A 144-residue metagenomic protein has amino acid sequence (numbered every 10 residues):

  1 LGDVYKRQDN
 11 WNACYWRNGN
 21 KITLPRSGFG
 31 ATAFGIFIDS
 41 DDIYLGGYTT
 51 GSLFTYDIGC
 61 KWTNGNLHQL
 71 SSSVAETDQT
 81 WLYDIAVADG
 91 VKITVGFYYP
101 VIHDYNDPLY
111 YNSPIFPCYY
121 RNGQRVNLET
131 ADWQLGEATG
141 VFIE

Functional and structural regions predicted by a protein language model:
L1-Y5: Short, small-residue-biased leader/transition segments that mark boundaries at the very start of proteins
K6-N10, T49-F54, Y99-Y105: Short glycine/acidic-enriched loop and turn motifs that connect beta-strands
W11-Y15, D57-K61, I115-Y119: A short loop-to-beta-strand structural motif that recurs across blades of beta-propeller domains
W16-N20, W62-N66, Y120-Q124: Short loop/turn segments that connect beta-strands within beta-propeller blades
K21-G30, L67-T80, R125-G136: Short loop/turn motifs that cap or connect beta-strands within the blades of beta-propeller-type repeat domains
G30-I38, D78-V87, L135-E144: Repeated scaffold domains used in trafficking and secretory/extracellular systems, primarily beta-propellers
D41, G90-V91: Short coil/turn segments that connect the beta-strands within blades of beta-propeller domains
Y44-G46, I93-V95: Structural core positions within WD40/WD-like beta-propeller blades
